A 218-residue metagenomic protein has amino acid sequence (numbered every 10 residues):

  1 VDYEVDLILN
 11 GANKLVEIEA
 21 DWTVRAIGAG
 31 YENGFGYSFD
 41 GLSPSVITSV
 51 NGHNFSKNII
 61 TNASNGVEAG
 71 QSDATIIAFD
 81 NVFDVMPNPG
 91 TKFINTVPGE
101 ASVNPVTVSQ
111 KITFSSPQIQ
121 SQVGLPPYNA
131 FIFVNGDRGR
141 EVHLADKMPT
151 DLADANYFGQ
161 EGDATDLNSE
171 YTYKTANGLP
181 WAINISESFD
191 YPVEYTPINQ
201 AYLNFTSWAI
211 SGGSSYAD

Functional and structural regions predicted by a protein language model:
D2-D218: Non-catalytic accessory regions used for complex assembly or targeting
